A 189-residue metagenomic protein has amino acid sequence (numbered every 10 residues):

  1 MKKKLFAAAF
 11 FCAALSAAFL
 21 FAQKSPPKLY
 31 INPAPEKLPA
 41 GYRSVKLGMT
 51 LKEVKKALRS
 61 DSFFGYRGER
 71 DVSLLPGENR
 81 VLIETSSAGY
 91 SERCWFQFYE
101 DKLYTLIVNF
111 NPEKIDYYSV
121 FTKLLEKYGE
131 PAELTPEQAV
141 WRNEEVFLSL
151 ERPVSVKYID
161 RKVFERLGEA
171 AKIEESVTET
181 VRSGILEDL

Functional and structural regions predicted by a protein language model:
M1-K4: Positively charged n-region of N-terminal signal peptides that target proteins for export
F6-A8, E165: General helical structural elements
A9-A17: Bacterial N-terminal signal peptides
F19-F21: Sec/Tat signal peptide C-region and signal peptidase I cleavage site
Q23-D71, I107-L189: Non-cytosolic coordination micro-motifs
G68-P112: Mid-chain, structured segments of secreted extracytoplasmic proteins
